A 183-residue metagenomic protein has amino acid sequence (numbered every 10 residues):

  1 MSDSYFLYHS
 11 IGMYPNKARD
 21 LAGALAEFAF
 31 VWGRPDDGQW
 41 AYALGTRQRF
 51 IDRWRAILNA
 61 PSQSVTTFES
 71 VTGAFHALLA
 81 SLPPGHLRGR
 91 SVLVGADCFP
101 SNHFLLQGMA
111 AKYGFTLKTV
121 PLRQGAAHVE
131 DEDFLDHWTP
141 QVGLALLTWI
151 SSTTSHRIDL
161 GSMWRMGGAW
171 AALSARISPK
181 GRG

Functional and structural regions predicted by a protein language model:
M1-G183: Pyridoxal 5′-phosphate
